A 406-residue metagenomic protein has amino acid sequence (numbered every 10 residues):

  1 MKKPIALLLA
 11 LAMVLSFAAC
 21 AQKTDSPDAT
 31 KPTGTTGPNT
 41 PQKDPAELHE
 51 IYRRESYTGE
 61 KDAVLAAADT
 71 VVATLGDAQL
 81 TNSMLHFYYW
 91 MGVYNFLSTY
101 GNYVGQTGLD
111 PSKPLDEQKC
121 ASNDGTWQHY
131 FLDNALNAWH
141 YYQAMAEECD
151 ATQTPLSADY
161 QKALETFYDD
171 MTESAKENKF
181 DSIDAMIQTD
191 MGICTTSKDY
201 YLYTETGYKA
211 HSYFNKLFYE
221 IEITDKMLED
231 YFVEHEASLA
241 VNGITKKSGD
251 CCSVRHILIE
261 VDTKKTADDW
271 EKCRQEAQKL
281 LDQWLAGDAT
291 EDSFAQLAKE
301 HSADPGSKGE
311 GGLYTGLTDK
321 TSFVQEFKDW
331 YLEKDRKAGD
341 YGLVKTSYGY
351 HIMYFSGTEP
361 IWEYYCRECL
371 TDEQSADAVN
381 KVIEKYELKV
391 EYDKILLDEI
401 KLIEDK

Functional and structural regions predicted by a protein language model:
M1-H129, K385-K406: Short, low-structural-confidence N-terminal segments
V14, Y142-A146: Alpha-helical transmembrane segments of polytopic integral membrane proteins, especially the permease/helical cores
C20-A67, I183-K272, S322-K406: PPIase-associated folding chaperone regions across multiple families
T70-G76, A121-L136, M145-P155, D199 (+4 more regions): Second-shell loop/turn segments in exported
V71-T81, Y88, E148, S253-E260 (+3 more regions): Soluble periplasmic/extracytoplasmic beta-strand elements of cell-envelope proteins
G92-N134, A138, D150-K247, T321-S322: Charged, solvent-exposed helices and adjacent loops that form client-binding or oligomerization surfaces
K279-E326, S356-G357, I361: Peptidyl-prolyl cis-trans isomerase
